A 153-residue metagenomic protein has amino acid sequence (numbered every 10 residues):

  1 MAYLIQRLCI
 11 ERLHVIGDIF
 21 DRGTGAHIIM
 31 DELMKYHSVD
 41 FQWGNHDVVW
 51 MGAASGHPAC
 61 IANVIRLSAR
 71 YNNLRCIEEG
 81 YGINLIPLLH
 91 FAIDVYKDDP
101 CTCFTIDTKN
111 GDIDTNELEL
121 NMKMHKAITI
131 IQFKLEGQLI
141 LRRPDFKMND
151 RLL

Functional and structural regions predicted by a protein language model:
M1-L153: Feature recognizes metal-dependent phosphohydrolase scaffolds
